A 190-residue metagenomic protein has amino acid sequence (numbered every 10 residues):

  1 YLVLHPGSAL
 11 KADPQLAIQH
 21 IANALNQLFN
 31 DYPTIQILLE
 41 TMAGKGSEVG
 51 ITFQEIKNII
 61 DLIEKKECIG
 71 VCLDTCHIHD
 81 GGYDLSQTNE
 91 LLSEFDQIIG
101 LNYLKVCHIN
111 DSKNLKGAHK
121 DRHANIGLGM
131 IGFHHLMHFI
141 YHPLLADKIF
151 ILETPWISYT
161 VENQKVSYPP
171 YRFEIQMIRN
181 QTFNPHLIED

Functional and structural regions predicted by a protein language model:
Y1-G70, P170: Active-site acidic/histidine proton-transfer and metal-coordination neighborhood in alpha/beta enzyme cores
N23-A24, K57-D190: Histidine-acidic metal/acid-base catalytic patches
